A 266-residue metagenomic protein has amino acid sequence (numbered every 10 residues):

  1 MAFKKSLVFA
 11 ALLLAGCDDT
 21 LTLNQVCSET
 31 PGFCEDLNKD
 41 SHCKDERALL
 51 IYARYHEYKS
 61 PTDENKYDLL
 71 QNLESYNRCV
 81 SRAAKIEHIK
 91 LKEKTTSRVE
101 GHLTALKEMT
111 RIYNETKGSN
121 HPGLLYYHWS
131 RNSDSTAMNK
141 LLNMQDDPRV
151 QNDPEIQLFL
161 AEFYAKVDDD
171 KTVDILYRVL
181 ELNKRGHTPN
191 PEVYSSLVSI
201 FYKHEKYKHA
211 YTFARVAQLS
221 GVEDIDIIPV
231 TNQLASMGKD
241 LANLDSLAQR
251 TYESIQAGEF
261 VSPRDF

Functional and structural regions predicted by a protein language model:
A2-F9: Sec-dependent signal peptide recognition, specifically the positively charged N-region followed immediately by
L13-G16: C-terminal motif of bacterial Sec signal peptides marking the signal peptidase cleavage site
T20-P122: N-terminal Sec/ER secretory leader and immediately downstream segment of secreted/extracellular precursors
P122-Y202: Alpha-helical adaptor scaffolds
T136, K171-D174, H209, N243 (+1 more regions): Alpha-helical positions within canonical tetratricopeptide repeat
N152-I156, K184-V193, Q218-T231, E259-P263: Boundary/linker segments of alpha-helical solenoid repeat arrays
E205-E223, A248-Q256: TPR/TPR-like (Sel1-like) alpha-helical repeat modules
D226-F266: Terminal, low-structured helical/coil segments at or just beyond the last alpha-helical repeat
